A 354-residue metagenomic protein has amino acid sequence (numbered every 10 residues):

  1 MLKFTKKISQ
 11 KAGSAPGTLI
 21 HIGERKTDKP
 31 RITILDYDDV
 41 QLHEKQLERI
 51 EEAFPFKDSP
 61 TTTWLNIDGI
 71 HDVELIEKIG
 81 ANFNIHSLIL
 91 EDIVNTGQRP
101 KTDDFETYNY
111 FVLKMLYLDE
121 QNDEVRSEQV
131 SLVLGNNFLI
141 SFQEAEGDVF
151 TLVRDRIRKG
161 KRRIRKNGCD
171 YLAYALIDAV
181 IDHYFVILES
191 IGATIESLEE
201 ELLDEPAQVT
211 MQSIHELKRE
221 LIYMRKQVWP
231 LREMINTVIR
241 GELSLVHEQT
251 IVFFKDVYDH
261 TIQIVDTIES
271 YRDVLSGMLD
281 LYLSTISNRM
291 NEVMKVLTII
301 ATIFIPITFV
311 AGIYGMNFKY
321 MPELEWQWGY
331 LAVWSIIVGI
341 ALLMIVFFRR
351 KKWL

Functional and structural regions predicted by a protein language model:
M1-H247, F253-D256, H260-T267, W353-L354: Peripheral, non-transmembrane regulatory/ligand-interaction domains of membrane transport proteins
D204-E205, E248, G277, T308: Non-transmembrane, extramembrane segments of multi-pass ion/lipid transporters
D259-L354: Hydrophobic alpha-helical transmembrane segments and their immediately adjacent juxtamembrane loops
